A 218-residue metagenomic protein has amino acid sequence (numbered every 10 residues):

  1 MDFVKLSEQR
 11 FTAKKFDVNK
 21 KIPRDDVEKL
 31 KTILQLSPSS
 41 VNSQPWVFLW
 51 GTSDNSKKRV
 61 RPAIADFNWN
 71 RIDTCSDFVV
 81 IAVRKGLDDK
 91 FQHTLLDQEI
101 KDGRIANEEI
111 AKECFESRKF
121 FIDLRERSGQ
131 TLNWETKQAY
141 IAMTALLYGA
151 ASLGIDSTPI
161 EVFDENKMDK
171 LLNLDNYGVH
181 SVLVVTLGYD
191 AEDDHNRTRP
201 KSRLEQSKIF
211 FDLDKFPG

Functional and structural regions predicted by a protein language model:
M1-G218: Acidic, surface-exposed loops and disordered segments
